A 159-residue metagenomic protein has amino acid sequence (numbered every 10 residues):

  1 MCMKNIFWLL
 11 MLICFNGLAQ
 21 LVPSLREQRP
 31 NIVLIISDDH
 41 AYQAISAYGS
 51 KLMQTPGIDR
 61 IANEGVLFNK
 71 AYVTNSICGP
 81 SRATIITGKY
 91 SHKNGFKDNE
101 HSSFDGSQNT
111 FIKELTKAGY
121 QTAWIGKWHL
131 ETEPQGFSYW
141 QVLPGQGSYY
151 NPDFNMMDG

Functional and structural regions predicted by a protein language model:
M1-W8: Bacterial N-terminal signal peptides that target proteins for export
K4, G17-G159: Formylglycine-dependent sulfatase
